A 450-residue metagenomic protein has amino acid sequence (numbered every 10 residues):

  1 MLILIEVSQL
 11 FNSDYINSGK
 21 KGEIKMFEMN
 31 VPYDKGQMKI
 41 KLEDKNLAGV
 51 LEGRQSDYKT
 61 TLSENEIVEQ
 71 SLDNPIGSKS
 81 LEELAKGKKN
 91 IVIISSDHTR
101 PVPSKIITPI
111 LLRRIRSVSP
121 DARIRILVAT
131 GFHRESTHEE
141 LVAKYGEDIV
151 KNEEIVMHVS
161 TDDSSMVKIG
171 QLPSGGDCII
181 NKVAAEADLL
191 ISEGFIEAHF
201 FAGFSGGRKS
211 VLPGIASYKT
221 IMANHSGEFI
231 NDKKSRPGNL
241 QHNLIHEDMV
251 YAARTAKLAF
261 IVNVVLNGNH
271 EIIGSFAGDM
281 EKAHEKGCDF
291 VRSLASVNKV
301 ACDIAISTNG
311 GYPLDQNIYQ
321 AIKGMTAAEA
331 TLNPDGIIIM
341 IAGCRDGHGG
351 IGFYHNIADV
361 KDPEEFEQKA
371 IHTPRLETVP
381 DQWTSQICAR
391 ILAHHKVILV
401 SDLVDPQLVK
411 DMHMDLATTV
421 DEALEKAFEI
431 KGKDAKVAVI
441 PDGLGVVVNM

Functional and structural regions predicted by a protein language model:
I5-K25: Short, Lys/Arg-enriched N-terminal segments with co-localized hydrophobic residues within the first ~10-30 amino acids
K25-Q70: N-terminal amphipathic/basic leader segments beginning at the initiator methionine
I76-V92, R116-A122, S296-D303, L332-N333 (+1 more regions): Glycine-rich phosphate/diphosphate-binding loops that line cofactor/substrate pockets in enzymes
N90-P101, R125-G131, I306-T308: Short glycine-rich or small-residue beta-strand-to-loop segments that form or flank ligand, phosphate, metal/Fe-S
P101-S119, G324-T331: Histidine-anchored nucleotide/phosphate-binding helix
S136-F204: An acidic, phosphate/nucleotide-engaging active-site surface
S235-Y312: Membrane-embedded hairpin module used as a gating/binding unit in multi-pass transport and secretion proteins
A321-I322, T326-M450: C-terminal non-catalytic interaction/assembly regions of soluble proteins
